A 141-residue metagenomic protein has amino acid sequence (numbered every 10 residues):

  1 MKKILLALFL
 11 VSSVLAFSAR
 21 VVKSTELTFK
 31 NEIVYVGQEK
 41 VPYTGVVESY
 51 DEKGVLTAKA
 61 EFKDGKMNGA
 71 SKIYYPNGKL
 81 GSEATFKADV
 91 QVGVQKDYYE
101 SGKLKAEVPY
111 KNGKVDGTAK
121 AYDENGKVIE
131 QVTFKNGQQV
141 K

Functional and structural regions predicted by a protein language model:
I4-S13: Sec-dependent N-terminal signal peptides
V14-K141: Glycine/tyrosine- and acidic-biased, solvent-exposed loop/turn segments at the edges of beta-strands
